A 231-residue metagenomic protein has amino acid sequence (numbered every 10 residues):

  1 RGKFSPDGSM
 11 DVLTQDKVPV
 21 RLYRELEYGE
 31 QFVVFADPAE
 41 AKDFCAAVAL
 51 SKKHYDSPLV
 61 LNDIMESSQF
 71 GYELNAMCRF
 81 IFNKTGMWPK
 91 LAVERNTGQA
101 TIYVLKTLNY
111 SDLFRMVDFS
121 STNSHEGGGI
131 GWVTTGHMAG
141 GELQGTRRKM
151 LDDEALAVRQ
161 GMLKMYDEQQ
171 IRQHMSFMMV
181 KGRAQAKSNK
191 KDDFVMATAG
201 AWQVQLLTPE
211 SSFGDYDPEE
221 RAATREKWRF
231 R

Functional and structural regions predicted by a protein language model:
R1-A36: ATPase catalytic-site recognition across NTP-hydrolyzing enzymes
S9, I64, A199-R231: Acidic two-metal-ion nuclease catalytic site recognized across multiple nuclease folds, prominently DnaQ/RNase D-T
P19-R24, V33-P38, M77-I81, K90 (+1 more regions): Generic recognition of flexible, low-complexity loop/linker segments
L26-K52: Gly/Thr-rich phosphate-binding beta-strand-loop-beta motif of the actin/hexokinase/Hsp70
F44, N83-W88, Q160-K164, Q203-G214: Intrinsically disordered or highly flexible coil/loop and linker segments, enriched in small and charged/polar residues
K53-K181, R229-R231: Mg2+-dependent endonuclease catalytic cores in nucleic-acid-processing enzymes, primarily RNase H-like
V180-A184, D192-A201: Amphipathic alpha-helical interaction/assembly segments
K187-S188, S211: Long, compositionally biased intrinsically disordered regions
